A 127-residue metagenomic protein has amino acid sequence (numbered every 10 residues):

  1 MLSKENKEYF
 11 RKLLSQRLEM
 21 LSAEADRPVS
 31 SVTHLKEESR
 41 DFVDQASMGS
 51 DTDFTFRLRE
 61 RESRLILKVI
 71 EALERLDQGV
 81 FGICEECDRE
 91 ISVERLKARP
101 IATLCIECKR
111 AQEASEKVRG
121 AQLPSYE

Functional and structural regions predicted by a protein language model:
M1-Q78, A114-E127: Interaction interfaces in information-processing and related assembly proteins
Y9, L13, E86, P100: Amphipathic alpha-helical recognition patches that constitute DNA-binding helices
A72-F81, E94-R99: Short, flexible, mixed-charge glycine/proline-rich loop motifs that serve as phosphate/nucleic-acid-contacting
G82-E85, T103: Cys/His-enriched microdomains
E86-C87, E107: Short, cysteine/histidine-rich loop/knuckle motifs that typically chelate Zn2+
V93-E127: Short, Lys/Arg-rich amphipathic alpha-helical interaction segments that bind nucleic acids or acidic protein surfaces
